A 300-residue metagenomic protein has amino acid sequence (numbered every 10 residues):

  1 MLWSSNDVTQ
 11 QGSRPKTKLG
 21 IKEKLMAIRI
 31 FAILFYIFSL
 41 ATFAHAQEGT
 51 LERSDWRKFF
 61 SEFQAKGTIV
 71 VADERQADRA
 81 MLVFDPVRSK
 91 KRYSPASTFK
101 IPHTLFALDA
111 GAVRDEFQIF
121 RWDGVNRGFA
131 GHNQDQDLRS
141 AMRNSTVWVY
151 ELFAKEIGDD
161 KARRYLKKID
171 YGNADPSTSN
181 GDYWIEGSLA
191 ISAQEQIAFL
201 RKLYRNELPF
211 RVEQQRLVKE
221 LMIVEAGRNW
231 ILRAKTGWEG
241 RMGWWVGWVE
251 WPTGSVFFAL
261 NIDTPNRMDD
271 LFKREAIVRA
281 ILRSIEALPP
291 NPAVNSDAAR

Functional and structural regions predicted by a protein language model:
I21-F31: Bacterial N-terminal signal peptides that target proteins for export
A32-A41: Bacterial N-terminal signal peptides
H45-S94: Beta-lactamase-like hydrolase cores
Q47-K58, K155-G158, Y204-R300: Structured C-terminal helix/loop/strand segments within mature extracytoplasmic catalytic/sensor domains
R92-E116, A141, F258: Active-site SXXK
D109-V125, F210-Q215: Short, well-structured active-site flanking segments
A130-L138, Y150-L200, R205: Mid-domain, small-residue-enriched loop/turn segments at the edges of structured enzyme/sensor domains
